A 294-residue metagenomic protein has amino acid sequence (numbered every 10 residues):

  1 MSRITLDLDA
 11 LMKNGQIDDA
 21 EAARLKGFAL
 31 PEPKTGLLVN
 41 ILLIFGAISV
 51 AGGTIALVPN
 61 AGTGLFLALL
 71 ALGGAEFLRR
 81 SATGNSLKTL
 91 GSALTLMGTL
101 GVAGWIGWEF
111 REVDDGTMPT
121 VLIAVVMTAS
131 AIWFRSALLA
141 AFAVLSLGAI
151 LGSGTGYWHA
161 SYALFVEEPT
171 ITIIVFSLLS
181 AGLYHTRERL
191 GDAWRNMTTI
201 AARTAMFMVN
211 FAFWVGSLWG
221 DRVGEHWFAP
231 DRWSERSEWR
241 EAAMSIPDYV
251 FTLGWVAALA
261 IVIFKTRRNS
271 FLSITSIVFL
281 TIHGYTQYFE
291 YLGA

Functional and structural regions predicted by a protein language model:
M1-A294: Alpha-helical multi-pass membrane segments and their bilayer interfacial helix-loop junctions
